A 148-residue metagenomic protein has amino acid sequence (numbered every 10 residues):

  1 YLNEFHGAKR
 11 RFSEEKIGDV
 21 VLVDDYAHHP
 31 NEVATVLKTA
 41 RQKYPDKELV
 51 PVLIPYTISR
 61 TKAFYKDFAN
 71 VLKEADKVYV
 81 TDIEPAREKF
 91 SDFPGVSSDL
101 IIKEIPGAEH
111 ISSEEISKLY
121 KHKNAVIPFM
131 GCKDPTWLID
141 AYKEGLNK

Functional and structural regions predicted by a protein language model:
Y1-K148: ATP-dependent carboxylate-amine ligase
